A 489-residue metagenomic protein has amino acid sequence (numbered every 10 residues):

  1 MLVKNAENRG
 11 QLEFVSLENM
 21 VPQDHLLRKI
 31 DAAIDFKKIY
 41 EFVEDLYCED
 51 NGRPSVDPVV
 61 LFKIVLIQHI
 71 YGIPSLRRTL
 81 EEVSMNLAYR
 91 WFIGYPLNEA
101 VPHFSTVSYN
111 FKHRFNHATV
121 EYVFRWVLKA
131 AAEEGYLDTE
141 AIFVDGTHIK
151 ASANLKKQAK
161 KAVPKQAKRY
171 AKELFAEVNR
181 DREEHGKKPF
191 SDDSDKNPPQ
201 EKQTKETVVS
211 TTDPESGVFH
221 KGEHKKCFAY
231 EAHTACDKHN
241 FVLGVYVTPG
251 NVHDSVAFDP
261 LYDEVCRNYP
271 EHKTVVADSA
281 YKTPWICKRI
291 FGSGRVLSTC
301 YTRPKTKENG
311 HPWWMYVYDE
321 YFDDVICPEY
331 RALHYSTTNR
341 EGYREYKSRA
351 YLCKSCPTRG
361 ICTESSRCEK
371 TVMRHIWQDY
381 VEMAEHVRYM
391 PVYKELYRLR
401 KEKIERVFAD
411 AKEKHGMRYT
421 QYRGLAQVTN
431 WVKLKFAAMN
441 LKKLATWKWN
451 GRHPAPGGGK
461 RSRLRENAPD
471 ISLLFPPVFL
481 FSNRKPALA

Functional and structural regions predicted by a protein language model:
M1-R28: Hydrophobic alpha-helical membrane-insertion signals
V3, V65, G72-M85, L97-A489: Anion-binding and metal-coordination hotspots
E18-V21, R53, H224: Short secondary-structure boundary/capping segments within folded domains
Q23-L66, Y71-G72: Basic, short loop/linker segments at the boundary and entry of helix-turn-helix/winged-helix-like folds
C48-N51, Y95, R423-G424: Short, surface-exposed loop/turn segments at secondary-structure junctions
Y89-I93: Short amphipathic alpha-helical interface patches used for protein-protein assembly/oligomerization
